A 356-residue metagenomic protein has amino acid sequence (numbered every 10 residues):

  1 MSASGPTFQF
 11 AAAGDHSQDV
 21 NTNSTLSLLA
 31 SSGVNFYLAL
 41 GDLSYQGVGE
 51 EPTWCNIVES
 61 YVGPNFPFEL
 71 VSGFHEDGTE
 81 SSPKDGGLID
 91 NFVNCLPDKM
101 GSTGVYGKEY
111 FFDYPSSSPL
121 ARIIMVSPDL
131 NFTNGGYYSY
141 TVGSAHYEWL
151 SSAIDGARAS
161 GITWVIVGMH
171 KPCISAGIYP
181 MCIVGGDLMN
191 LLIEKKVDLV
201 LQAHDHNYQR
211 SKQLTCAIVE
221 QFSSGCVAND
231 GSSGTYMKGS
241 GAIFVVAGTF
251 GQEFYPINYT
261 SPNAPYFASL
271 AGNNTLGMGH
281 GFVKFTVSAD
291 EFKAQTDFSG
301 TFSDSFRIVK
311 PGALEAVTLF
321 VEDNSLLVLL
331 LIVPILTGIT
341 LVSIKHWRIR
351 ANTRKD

Functional and structural regions predicted by a protein language model:
M1-T53: N-terminal active-site segment of His-dependent metallophosphoesterases
Q9, E51-S160, D187, I193 (+3 more regions): Extended active-site neighborhood of metal-dependent phosphoesterases/phosphodiesterases
A13-S17, L43-V48, D129-G143, A176-P180: The substrate-binding groove and active-site-proximal loops of carbohydrate-active enzymes, especially glycoside
D15, Y37, D42, G73 (+6 more regions): Divalent metal-coordination and catalytic microenvironments
A157-G177: Short acidic, glycine-rich surface-loop motifs adjacent to enzyme active sites
E253-T318: A short C-terminal boundary segment appended to hydrolase-like catalytic domains
T318-I332: Juxtamembrane/start-of-transmembrane alpha-helix segments at the extracytoplasmic/lumenal side of membrane anchors
G338-D356: C-terminal membrane-anchoring or membrane-association module
